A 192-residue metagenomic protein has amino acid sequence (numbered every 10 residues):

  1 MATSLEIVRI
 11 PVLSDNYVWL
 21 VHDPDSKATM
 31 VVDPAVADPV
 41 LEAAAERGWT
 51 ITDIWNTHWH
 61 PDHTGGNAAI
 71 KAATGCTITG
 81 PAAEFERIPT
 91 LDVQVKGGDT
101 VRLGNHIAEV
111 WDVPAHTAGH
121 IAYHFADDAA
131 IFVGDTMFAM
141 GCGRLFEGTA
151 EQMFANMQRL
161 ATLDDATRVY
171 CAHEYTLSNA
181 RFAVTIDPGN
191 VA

Functional and structural regions predicted by a protein language model:
T3-I7: Extreme N-terminal starter segment of soluble prokaryotic enzymes
R9, V31-D33, N105, C171-A172: Small/polar loops that bind or transfer phosphate-bearing groups
L13-S14, T29, V36-D112, A129: Active-site HxH/HxHxD metal-binding segment of metal-dependent hydrolases
S14-N16, T117-A118: Short acidic/glycine-enriched loop/turn segments that link adjacent beta-strands
V18-L20, V31, T100, A122-H124: Conserved hydrophobic/aromatic beta-strand scaffold that supports enzyme active sites
V21, D33, H58, I70 (+5 more regions): Divalent metal-coordination and catalytic microenvironments
H22-S26, G48-T52, L163-D165: Short, surface-exposed connector motifs at secondary-structure boundaries
T117-A192: Metallo-beta-lactamase
